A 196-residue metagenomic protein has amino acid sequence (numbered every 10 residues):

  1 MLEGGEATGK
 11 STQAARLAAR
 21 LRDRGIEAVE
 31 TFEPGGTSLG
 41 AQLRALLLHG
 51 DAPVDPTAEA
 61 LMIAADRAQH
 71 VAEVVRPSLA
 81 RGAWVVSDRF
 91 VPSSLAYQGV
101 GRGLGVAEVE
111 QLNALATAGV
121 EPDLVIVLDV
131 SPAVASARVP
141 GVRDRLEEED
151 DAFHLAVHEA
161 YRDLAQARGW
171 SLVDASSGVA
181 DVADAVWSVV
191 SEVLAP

Functional and structural regions predicted by a protein language model:
L2: Hydrophobic anchor at the beta1->P-loop junction of P-loop NTPases
A7: Walker A (P-loop) phosphate-binding loop of P-loop NTPases
K10: Conserved lysine of the Walker
Q13: Hydrophobic positions on the alpha1 helix immediately C-terminal to the Walker A/P-loop
R16-A18, A133-P196: NTP-dependent small-molecule kinase module
R24-T117: ATP-dependent small-molecule kinase phosphotransfer cores that center on conserved nucleotide phosphate-binding segments
T31, V86, L124-I126, S171-V173: Hydrophobic/aromatic beta-strand patches that form the interior of the parallel beta-sheet core in alpha/beta enzyme
R89, S94-E159: A glycine- and Lys/Arg-enriched "phosphate-lid" helix/loop adjacent to the NTP-binding pocket of small-molecule kinases
